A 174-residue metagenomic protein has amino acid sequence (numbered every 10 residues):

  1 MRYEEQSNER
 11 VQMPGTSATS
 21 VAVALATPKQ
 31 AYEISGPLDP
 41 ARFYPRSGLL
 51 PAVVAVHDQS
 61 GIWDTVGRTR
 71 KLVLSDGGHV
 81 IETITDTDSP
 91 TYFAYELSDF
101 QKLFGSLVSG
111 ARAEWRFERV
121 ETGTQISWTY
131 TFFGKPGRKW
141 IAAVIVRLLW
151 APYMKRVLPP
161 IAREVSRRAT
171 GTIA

Functional and structural regions predicted by a protein language model:
M1-I62: Hydrophobic ligand-binding cavity/cleft-lining segments
Y3, P14, R42-F43, V53-S106 (+1 more regions): Glycine-rich portal/gate segments that line the openings of hydrophobic small-molecule binding cavities
T19-A22, V80-D86, G110-R119: Hydrophobic/aromatic beta-strand elements that line small-molecule binding cavities or substrate pockets in beta-rich
V23-A24, L74, L97, F117: Hydrophobic residues in beta-strands and at strand termini
P28-S35, R70, I84, Y95 (+3 more regions): Hydrophobic pocket/interface hotspot
T87-D88, E121, G134: A generic structural motif
L97-K102, T129-P136: Short, solvent-exposed aromatic-acidic interface loops
T131-A174: A conserved amphipathic terminal alpha-helix motif
